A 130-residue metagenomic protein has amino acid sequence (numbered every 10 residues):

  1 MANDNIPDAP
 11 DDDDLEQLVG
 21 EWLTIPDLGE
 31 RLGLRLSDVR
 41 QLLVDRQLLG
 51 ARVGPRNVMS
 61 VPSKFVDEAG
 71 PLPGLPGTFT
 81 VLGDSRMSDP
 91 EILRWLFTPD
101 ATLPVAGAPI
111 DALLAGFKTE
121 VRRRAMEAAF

Functional and structural regions predicted by a protein language model:
M1-F130: Non-transmembrane "mature" sequence context
